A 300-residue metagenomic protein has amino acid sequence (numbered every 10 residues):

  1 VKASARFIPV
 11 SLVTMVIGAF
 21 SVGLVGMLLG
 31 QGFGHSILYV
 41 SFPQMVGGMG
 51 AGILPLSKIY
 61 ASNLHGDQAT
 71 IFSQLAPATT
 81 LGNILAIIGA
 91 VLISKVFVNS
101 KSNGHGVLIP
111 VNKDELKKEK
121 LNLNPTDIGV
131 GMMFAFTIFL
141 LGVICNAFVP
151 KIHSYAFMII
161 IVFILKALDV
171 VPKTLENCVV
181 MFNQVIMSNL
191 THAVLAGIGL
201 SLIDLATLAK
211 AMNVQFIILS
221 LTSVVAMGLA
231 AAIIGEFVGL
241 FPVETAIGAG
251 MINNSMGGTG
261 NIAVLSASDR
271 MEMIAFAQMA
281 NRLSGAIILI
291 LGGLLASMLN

Functional and structural regions predicted by a protein language model:
V1, I93-S94, A167-M181, L205 (+2 more regions): C-terminal ends of transmembrane helices
V1, P125-N183, I198-S201: Structural signature of multi-pass alpha-helical membrane transport proteins
V1-L24, M132, V185-I186, L190 (+2 more regions): Entry/N-cap segments of selected transmembrane alpha helices and their immediately preceding amphipathic helices
V10-G23, S41-G52, K113, F163-L165 (+3 more regions): Small-residue-rich segments of transmembrane alpha-helices in multi-pass membrane proteins, especially helix faces
F20-M27, A51-A61, H192-T207, T259-S268 (+1 more regions): Hydrophobic alpha-helical transmembrane segments in multi-pass integral membrane proteins
L24-Q31, T79-E115, I233-F241, L283-N300: Juxtamembrane and boundary regions of transmembrane helices in multi-pass small-molecule transporters and channels
L29-P77, L81, I93, P242-L283 (+1 more regions): Alpha-helical membrane segments and immediately flanking helix-loop junctions that form or couple to the substrate/ion
K95-M132, V170-C178: Intrinsically disordered, low-complexity non-transmembrane regions of multi-pass membrane transporters
